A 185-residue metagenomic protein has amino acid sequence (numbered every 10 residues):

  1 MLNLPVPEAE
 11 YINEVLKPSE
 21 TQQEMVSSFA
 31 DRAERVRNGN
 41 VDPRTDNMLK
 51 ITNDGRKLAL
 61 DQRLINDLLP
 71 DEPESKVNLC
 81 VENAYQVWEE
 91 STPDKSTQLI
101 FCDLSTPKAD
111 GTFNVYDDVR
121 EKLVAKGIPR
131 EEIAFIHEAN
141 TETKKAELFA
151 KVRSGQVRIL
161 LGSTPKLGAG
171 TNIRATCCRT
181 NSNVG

Functional and structural regions predicted by a protein language model:
M1-P70, Q86: Inter-lobe coupling linker of SF2 helicases/translocases
A9-Y11, I128-E132, V157, R174-R179: Short glycine-/polar-rich loops that comprise or flank the Walker A/P-loop and associated switch/sensor motifs
I12, S96-I100, V157-G162: Generic beta-sheet signal
T21-Q23, D31, K57-I65, D103-P107 (+3 more regions): Short, solvent-exposed loop/turn segments at secondary-structure junctions
N40-M48, T92-V119: Conserved strand-helix element at the start of the C-terminal RecA-like helicase core
G55, A146, I159-G185: SF2 helicase motor core recognition
L69-V81, G111-Y116: Phosphate/oxyanion-binding active-site loops and adjacent basic polyanion-contact surfaces
R120, V124, P129-L167: Conserved helicase ATPase core of P-loop NTP-dependent helicases/translocases
